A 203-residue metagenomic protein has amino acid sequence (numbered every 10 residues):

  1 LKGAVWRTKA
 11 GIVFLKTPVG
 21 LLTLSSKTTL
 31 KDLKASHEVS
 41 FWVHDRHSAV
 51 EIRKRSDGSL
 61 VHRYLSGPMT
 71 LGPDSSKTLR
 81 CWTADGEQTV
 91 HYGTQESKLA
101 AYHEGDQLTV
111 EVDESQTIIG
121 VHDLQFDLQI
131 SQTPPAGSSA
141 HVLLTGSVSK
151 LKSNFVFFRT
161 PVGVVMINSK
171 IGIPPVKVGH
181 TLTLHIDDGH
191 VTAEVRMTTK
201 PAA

Functional and structural regions predicted by a protein language model:
L1-V164, S169-A203: Short, flexible, surface-exposed loop segments at domain boundaries
